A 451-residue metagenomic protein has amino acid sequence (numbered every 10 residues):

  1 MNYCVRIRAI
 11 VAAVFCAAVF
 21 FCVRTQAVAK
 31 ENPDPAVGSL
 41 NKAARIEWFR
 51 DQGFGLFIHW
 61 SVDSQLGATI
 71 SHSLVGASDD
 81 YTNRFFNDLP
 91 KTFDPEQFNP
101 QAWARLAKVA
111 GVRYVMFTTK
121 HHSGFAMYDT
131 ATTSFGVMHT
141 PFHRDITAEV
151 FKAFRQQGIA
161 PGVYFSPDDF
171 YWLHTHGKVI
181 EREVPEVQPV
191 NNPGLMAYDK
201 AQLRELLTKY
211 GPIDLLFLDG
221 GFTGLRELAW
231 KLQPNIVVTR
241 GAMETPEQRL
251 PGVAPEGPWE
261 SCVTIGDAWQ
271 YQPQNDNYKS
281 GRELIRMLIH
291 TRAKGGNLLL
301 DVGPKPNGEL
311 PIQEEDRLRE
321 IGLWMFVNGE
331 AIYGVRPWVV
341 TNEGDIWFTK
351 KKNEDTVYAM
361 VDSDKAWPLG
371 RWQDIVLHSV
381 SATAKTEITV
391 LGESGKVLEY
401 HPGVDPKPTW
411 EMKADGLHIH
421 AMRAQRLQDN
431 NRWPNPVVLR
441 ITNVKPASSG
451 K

Functional and structural regions predicted by a protein language model:
M1, T25-Q26: The two-metal-ion catalytic cores of nucleic-acid processing enzymes
M1-I7: N-terminal secretory signal peptides that target proteins for export/translocation
I7-A9, T25, T245-P246: An N-terminal domain-start capping segment
I10-C22: Bacterial N-terminal signal peptides
V28-K451: Mature catalytic domains of secreted/periplasmic carbohydrate-active enzymes
